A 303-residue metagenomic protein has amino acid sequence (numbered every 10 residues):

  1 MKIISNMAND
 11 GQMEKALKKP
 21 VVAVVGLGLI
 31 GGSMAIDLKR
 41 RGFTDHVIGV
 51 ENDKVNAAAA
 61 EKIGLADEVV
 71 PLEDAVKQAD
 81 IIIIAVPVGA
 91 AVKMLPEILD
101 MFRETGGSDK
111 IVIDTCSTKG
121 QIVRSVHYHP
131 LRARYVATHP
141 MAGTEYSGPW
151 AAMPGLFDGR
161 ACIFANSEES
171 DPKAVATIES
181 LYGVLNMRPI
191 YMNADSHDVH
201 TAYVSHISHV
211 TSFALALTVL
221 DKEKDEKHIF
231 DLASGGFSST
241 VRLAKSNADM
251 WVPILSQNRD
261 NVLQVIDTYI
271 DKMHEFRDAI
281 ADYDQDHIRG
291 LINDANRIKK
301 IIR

Functional and structural regions predicted by a protein language model:
K2-Q78: NAD(P)+-binding Rossmann beta1-loop-alpha1 motif at the extreme N-terminus of oxidoreductases
V21, H46, R134, A161 (+1 more regions): Residues at the starts of beta-strands that form the adenosine-phosphate
I82-I83, I113: N-terminal Rossmann-like NAD(P) cofactor-binding module of classical short-chain dehydrogenase/reductase
V86-P87, C116, N166: Glycine-rich, N-terminal phosphate-binding loop of Rossmann-like dinucleotide-binding domains
M94-W150: Rossmann-like NAD(P)(H) cofactor-binding subdomain of soluble oxidoreductases
L156-R242: Internal alpha-helical scaffold of NAD(P)-dependent oxidoreductase catalytic cores
E226-A295: Interdomain hinge/lid region at the active-site interface of Rossmann-like NAD(P)-dependent oxidoreductases
